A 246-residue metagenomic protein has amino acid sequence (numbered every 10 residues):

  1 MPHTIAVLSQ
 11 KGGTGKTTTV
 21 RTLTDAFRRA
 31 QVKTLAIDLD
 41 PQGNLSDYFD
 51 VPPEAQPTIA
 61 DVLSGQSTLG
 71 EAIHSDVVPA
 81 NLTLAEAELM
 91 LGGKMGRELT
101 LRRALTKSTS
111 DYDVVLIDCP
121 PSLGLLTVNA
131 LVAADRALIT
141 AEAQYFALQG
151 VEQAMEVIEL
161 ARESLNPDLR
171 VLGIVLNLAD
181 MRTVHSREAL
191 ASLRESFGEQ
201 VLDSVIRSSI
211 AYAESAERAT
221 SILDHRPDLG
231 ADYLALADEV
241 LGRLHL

Functional and structural regions predicted by a protein language model:
M1-L246: P-loop NTP-binding core
